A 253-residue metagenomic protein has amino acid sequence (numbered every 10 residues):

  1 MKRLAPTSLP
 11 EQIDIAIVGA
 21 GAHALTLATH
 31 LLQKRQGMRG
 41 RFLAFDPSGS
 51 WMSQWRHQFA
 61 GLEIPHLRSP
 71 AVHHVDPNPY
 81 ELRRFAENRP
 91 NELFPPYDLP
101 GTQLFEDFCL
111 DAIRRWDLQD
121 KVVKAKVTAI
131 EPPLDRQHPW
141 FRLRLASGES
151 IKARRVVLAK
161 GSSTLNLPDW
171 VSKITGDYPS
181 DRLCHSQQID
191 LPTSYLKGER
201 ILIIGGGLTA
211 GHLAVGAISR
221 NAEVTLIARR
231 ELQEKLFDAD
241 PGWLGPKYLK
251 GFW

Functional and structural regions predicted by a protein language model:
M1-R3, K160-R220, V224-L226, R230: Glycine-rich dinucleotide-binding loop and its adjacent helix/turn
E11-I13, L145-R155, L196: Core beta-strand elements of the Rossmann-like FAD/NAD(P) dinucleotide-binding domain in flavoenzyme oxidoreductases
Q12-L43, L202-R220: N-terminal Rossmann-like FAD-binding beta1-loop-alpha1 element of flavoenzymes
V18, V127, S150-T164, I201-I204: Short hydrophobic core segments
G40, W116-K121, H138, Y178-R182: A short helix-to-beta-strand connector/capping loop
F45-D107, I227-W253: Glycine-rich active-site loop/strand segments that organize a redox cofactor
Q103-V122, S163-T164: Helical element adjacent to the flavin cofactor pocket in flavoenzyme catalytic cores
V123-P139: A conserved short coil-to-beta-strand element within the FAD-binding core of flavoproteins
